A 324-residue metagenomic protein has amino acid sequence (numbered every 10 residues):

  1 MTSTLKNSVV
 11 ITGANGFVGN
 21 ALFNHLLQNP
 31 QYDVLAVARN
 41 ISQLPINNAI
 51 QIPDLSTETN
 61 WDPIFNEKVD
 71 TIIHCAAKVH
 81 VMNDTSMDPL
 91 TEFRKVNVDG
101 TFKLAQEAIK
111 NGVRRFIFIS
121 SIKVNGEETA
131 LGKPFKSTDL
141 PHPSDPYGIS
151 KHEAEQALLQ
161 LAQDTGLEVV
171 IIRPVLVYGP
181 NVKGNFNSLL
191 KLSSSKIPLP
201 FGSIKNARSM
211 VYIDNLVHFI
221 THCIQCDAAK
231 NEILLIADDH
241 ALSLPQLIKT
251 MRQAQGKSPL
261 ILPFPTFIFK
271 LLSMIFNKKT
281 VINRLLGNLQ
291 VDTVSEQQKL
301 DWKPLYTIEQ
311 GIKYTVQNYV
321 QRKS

Functional and structural regions predicted by a protein language model:
V9-N29: N-terminal Rossmann NAD(P)H-binding glycine-rich loop of SDR-like oxidoreductase domains
P53-D99, K103, E107-K110, E127: NAD(P)H-binding glycine-rich loop region in Rossmannoid oxidoreductase-like domains and their noncatalytic homologs
F102-P146: Conserved Rossmann-fold NAD(P)-dependent oxidoreductase catalytic core, especially the SDR/UDP-sugar
H142-V170: Active-site Tyr-X1-5-Lys
G179, F201-N206, L234-A241, R252-G256 (+1 more regions): Glycine-rich Rossmann NAD(P)(H)-binding loop
V182-S188, F201-I224, N231-E232: Substrate-positioning beta->alpha
I213, L272-P304, Q310: Conserved C-terminal active-site "lid" loop/helix of NAD(P)H-dependent oxidoreductases that clamps the redox cofactor
H222-K279, E309, K313-V316, K323-S324: Mid/C-terminal beta-alpha module of Rossmann-like enzyme folds, strongest in SDR-family dehydrogenases/epimerases
